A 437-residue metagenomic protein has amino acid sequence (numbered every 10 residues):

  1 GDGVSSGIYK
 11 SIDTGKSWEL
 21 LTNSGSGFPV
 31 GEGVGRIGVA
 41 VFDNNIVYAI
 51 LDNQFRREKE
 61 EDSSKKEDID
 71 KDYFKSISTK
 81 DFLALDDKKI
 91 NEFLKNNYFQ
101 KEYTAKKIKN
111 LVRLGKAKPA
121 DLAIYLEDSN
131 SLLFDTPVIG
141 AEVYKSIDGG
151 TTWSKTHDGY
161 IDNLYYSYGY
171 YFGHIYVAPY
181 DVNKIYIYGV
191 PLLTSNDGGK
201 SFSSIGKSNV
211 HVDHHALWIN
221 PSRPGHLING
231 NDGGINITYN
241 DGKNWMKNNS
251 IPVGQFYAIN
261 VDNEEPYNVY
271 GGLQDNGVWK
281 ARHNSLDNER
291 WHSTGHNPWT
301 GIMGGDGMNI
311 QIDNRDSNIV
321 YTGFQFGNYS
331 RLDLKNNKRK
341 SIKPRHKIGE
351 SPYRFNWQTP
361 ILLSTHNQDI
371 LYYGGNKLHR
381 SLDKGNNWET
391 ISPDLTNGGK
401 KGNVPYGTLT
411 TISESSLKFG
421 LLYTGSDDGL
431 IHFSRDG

Functional and structural regions predicted by a protein language model:
G1-G437: Beta-propeller blade termini and top-face loops
